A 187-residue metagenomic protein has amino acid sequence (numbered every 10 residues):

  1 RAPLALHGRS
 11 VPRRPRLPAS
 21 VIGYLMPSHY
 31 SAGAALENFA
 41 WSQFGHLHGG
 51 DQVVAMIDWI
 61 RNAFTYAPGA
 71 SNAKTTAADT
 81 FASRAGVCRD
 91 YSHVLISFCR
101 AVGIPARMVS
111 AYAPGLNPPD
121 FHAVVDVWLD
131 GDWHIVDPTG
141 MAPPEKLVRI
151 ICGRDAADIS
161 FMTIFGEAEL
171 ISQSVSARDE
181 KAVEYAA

Functional and structural regions predicted by a protein language model:
L6-G8, R13-G86, V94, A156 (+1 more regions): Secondary-structure boundary elements
D58, D90-E167: Hydrophobic/aromatic-rich core segments of domains that either
